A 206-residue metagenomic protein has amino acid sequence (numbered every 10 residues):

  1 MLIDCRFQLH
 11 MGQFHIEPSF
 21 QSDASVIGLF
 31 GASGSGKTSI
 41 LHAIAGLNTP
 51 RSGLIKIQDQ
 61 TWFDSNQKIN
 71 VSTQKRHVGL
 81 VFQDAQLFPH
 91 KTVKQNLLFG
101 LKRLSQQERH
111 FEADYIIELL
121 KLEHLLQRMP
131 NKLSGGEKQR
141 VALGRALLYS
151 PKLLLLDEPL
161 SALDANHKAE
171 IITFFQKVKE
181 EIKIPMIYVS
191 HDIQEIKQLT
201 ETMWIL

Functional and structural regions predicted by a protein language model:
Q60-S65, E108-L125, Q176-K177: Conserved ABC ATPase "signature" region
W62-G79, R103: ABC ATPase NBD coupling module
M129-L133, E137: Conserved ABC ATPase signature
L143: Hydrophobic anchor residue at the start of the ABC signature
L148-K152: A short, proline-enriched helix->beta-strand linker immediately N-terminal to the Walker B motif in ABC-type P-loop
L154-E158: Catalytic Walker B motif of ABC-type/P-loop ATPase nucleotide-binding domains
K183-V189: Conserved H-loop
